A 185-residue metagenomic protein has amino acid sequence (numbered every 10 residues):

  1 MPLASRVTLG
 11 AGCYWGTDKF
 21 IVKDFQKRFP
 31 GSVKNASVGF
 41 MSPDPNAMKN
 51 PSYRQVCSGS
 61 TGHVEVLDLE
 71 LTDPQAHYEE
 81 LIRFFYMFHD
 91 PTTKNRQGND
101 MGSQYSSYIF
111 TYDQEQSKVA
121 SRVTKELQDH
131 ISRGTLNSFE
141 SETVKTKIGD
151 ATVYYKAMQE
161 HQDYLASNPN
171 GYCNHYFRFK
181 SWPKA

Functional and structural regions predicted by a protein language model:
M1-A185: Flexible coil/turn and secondary-structure edge motifs
